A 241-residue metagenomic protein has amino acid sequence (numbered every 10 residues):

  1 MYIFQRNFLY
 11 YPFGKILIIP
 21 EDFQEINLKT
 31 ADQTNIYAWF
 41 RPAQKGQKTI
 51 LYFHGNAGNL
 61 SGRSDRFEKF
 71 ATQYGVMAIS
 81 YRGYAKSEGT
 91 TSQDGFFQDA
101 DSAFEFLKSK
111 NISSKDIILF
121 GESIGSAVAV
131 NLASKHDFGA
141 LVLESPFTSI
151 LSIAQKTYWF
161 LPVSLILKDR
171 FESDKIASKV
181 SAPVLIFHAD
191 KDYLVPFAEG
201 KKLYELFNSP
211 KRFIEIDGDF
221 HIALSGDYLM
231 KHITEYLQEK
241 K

Functional and structural regions predicted by a protein language model:
M1-K29: An N-terminal hydrophobic leader/cap segment in hydrolases
A31-F106, K110, K115, E122 (+1 more regions): Membrane-embedded segments
R66, S173, A182, P196-E205: Short alpha-helix in the alpha/beta-hydrolase fold that links the catalytic acid
F106-K110, D116-W159: Primarily recognizes the serine-hydrolase "nucleophile elbow" in alpha/beta-hydrolase and SGNH/GDSL folds
V180-S181, I186-H188, D192: Short beta-strand/loop motif that positions the catalytic acidic residue of the alpha/beta-hydrolase fold
K191-V195, H221-A223: Acidic catalytic loop of the alpha/beta-hydrolase fold
D219-L229: Catalytic histidine-centered segment of alpha/beta-hydrolase-like enzymes
D227-K241: Catalytic active-site module of serine/aspartate enzymes centered on a nucleophile-bearing elbow/loop
